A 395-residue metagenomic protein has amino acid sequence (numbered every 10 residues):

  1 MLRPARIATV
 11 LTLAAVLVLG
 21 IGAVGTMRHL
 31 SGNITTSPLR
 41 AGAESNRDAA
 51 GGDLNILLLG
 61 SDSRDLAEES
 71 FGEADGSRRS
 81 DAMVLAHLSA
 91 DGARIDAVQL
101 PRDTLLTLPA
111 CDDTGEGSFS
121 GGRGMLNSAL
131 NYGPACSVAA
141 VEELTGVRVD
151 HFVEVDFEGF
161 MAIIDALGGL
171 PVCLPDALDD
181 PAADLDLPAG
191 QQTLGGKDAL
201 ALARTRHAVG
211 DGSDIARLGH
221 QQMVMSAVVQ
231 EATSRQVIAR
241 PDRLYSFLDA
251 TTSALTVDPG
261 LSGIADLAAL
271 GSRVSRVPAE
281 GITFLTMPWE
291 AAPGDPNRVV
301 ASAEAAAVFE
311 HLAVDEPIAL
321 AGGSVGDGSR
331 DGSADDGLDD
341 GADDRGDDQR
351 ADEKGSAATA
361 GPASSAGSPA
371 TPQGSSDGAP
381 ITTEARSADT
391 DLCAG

Functional and structural regions predicted by a protein language model:
M1-G395: Non-catalytic, solvent-exposed segments at the cell envelope interface
